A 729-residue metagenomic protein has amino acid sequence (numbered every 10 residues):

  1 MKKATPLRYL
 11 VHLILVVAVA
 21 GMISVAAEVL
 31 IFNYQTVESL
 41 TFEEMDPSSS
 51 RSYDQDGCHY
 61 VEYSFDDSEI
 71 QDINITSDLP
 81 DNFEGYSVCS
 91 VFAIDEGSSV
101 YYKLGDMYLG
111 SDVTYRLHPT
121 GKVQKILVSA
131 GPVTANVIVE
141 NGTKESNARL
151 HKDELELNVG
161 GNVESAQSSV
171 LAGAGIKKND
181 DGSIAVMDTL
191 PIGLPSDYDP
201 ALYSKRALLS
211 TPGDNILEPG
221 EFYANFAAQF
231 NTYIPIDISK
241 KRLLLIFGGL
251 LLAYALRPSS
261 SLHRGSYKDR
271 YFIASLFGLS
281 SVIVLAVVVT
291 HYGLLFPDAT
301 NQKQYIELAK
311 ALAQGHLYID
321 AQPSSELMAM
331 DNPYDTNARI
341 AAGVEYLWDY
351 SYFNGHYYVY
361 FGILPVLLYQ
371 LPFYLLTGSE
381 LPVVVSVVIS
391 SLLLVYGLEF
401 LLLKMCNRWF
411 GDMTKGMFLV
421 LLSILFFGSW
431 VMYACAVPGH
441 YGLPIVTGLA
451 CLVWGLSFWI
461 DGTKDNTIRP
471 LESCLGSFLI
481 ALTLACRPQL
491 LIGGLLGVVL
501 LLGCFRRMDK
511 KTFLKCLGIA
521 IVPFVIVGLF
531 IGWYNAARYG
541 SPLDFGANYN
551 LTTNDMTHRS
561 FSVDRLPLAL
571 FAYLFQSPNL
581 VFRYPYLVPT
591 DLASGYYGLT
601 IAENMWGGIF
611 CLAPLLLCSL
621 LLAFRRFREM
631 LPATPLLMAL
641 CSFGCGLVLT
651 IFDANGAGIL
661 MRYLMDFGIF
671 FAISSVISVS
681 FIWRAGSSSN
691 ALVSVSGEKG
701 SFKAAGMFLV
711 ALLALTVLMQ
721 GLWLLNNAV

Functional and structural regions predicted by a protein language model:
M1-L30, I238-T300, F418, T512-P523 (+1 more regions): Start-transfer (signal-anchor) and selected internal transmembrane alpha helices of multi-pass inner/ER membrane
K3-V16, F277, F418-L422, L475 (+4 more regions): Signature aromatic-anchored transmembrane alpha helix within multi-pass, membrane-resident enzymes that catalyze glycan
Q314-F361, F426, W430-C435, T552-M556 (+2 more regions): Interfacial juxtamembrane loops and adjacent helix segments that form the catalytic/substrate-binding surfaces
S379-G411, W454-F458: Transmembrane-helix motifs of polytopic, lipid-linked glycan transferases
L398-W430, A450, N466-E472, A633-C641: Transmembrane-helix signature of polytopic, membrane-embedded enzymes that assemble or transfer cell-envelope glycans
T447-D465, L475-I480, G494-L496, F670-S674: Specific aromatic-rich, kink-prone transmembrane helix
G493-V525, F627: Perimembrane helix-loop-helix junctions
V499, D591-A633, A672-S678: Hydrophobic, aromatic-rich transmembrane alpha-helices and their immediate juxtamembrane boundary segments
